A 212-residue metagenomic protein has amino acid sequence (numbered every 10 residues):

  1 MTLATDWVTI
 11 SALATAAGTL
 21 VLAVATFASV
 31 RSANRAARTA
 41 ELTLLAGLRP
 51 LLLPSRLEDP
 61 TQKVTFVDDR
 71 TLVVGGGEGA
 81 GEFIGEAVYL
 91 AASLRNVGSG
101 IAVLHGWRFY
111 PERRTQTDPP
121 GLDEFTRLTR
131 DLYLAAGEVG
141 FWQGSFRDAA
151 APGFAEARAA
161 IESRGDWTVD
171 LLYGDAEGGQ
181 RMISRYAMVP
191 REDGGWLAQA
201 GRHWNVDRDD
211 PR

Functional and structural regions predicted by a protein language model:
M1-V88, S93-G100, V169: Membrane-proximal alpha-helical anchors
E78-E82, L132, A157: Outer-membrane beta-barrel proteins
S93, A135-F141, A160-D170: Intrinsically disordered, low-complexity polar regions and short flexible loop motifs
S99-R108: Short, hydrophobic/aromatic beta-strand segments
P111-D123: Short aromatic-acidic-glycine turn motif
P120-A155: Intrinsically disordered, low-complexity Pro/Gly/Ser/Thr-rich segments with frequent PxxP/GP/PP motifs and embedded
D148-E192: Terminal connector regions
G178-R212: Acidic, serine/threonine- and proline-rich intrinsically disordered appendage/tail regions
